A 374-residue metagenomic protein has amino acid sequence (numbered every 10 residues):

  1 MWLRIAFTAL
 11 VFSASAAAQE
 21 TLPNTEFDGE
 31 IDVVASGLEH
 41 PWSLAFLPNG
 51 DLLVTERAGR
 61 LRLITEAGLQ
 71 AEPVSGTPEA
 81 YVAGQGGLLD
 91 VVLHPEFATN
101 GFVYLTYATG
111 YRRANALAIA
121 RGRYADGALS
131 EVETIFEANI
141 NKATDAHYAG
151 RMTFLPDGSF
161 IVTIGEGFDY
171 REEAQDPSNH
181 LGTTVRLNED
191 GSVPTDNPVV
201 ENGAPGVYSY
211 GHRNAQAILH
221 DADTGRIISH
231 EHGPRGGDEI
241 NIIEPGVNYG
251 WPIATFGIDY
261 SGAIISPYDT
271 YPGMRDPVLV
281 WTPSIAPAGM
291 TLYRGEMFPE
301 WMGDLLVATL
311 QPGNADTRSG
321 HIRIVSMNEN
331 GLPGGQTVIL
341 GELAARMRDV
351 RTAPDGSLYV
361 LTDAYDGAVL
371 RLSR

Functional and structural regions predicted by a protein language model:
M1-T8: Sec-dependent signal peptide recognition, specifically the positively charged N-region followed immediately by
S13-S15: N-terminal signal peptide c-region/cleavage motif recognized by signal peptidases
A18-Y170, A217-H220, G225-S229, G233 (+2 more regions): Acidic, Gly/Ser/Thr-rich repeat motifs that build Ca2+-stabilized beta-propeller blades
A71-G86, V132-Y148, H180, L187-Y208 (+2 more regions): Surface-exposed loop and turn segments in beta-propeller and other repeat-based domains that flank or scaffold
L117-G127, Q175-D190, I242-E244, H321-M327: Beta-propeller blade signature
G165-Y170, V199-G203, N214, D223 (+1 more regions): Flexible glycine/proline-enriched surface loops and loop-helix/loop-strand junctions
A204-E239, E244: Repeat-solenoid scaffold signature
H212, G331-P354: Conserved blade-ending motifs and adjacent loop-strand segments that build the rim/top face of beta-propeller domains
